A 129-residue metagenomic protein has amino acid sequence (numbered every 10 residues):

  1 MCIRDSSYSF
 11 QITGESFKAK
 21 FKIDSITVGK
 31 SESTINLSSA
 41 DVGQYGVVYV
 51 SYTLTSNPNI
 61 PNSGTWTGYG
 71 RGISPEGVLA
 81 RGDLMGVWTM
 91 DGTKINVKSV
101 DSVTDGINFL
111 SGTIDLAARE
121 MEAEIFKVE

Functional and structural regions predicted by a protein language model:
M1-S6: Conserved small/polar residues in nucleotide/adenosyl-binding loops
S7-E129: Beta-strand-enriched cores of mature, soluble protein domains
